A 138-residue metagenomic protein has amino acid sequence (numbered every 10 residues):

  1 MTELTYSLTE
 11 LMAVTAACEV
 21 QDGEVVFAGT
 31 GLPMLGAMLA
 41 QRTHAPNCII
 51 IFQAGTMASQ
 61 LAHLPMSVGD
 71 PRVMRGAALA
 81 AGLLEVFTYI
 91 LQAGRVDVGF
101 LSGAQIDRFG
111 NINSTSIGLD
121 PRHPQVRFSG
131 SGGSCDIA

Functional and structural regions predicted by a protein language model:
M1-A77: N-terminal active-site beta-alpha-beta segment that forms phosphate/nucleotide-binding and substrate-recognition loops
L64-A138: Conserved phosphate- and dinucleotide-binding cores of soluble alpha/beta proteins, encompassing both enzyme active
